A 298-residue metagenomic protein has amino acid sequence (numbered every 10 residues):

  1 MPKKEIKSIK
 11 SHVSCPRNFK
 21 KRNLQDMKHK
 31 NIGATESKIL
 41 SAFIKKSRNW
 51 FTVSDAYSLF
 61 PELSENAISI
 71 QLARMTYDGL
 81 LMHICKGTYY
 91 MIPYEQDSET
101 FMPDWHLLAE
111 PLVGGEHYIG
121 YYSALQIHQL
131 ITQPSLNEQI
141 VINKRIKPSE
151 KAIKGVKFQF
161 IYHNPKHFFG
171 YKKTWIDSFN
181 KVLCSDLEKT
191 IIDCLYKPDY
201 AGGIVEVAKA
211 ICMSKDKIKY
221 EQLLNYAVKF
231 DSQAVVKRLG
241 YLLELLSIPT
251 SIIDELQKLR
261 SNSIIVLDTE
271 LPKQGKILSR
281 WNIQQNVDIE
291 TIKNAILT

Functional and structural regions predicted by a protein language model:
M1-D26: Long, low-complexity, charged/polar intrinsically disordered regions in eukaryotic proteins
P2, K172-T298: Hydrophobic alpha-helical interaction segments
L24-G115, D216-V236: Short beta-edge/loop segments at beta->alpha junctions of small alpha/beta modules that act as binding/recognition
F51, A67-I70, I119, D186-T190 (+1 more regions): Short, well-structured alpha-helical interface segments that form or flank functional binding sites
E62-S64, I131, P249: Short coil/loop linkers at secondary-structure junctions
H83-E95, F101-H167, I283: Short gly/ser-rich loop at a beta-strand->alpha-helix junction or flexible surface loop bordering the NTP-binding
